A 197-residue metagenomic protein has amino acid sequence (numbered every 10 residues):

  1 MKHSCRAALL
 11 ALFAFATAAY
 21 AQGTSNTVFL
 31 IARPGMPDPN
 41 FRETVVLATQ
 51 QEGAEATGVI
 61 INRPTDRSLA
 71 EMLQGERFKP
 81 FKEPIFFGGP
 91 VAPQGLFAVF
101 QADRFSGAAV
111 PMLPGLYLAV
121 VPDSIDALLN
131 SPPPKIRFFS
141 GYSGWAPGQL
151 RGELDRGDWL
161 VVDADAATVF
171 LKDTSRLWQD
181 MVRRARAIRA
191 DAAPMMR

Functional and structural regions predicted by a protein language model:
M1-L9: Bacterial N-terminal signal peptides that target proteins for export
A8-A18: Bacterial N-terminal signal peptides
Y20-R197: A short aromatic-anchored loop/beta-hairpin motif
